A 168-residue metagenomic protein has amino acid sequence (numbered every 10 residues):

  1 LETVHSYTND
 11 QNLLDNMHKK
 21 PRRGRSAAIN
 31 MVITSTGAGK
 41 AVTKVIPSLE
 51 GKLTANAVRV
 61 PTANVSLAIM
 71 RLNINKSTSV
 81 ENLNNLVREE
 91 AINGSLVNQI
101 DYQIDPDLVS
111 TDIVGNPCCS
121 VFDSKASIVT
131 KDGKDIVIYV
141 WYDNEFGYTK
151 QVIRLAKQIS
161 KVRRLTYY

Functional and structural regions predicted by a protein language model:
E2-I136: C-terminal substrate-binding/catalytic lobe of Rossmann-fold NAD(P)-dependent oxidoreductases
R59-A63, W141-Y148: Glycine-rich phosphate/pyrophosphate-binding beta-alpha loops
Q151-V152: Flexible coil/turn and secondary-structure edge motifs
I159-Y168: C-terminal capping/lid region of NAD(P)-dependent oxidoreductase domains
